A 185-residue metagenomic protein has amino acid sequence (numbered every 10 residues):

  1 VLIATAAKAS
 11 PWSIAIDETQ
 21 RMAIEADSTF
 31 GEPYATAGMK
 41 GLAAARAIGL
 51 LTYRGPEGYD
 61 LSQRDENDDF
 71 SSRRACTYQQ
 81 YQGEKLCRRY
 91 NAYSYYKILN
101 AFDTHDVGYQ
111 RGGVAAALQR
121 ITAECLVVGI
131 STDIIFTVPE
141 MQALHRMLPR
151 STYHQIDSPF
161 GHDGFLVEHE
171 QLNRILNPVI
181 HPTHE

Functional and structural regions predicted by a protein language model:
L2-K85: Alpha/beta-hydrolase-fold enzymes
A6, S131-D133: Residue-level signal for short, function-critical loop segments
Y81-Q82, K97-A117: Active-site nucleophile elbow and catalytic-triad environment of alpha/beta-hydrolase enzymes
Q110, I134-E140: Conserved alpha/beta-hydrolase "acid-adjacent" motif
L118-T122, M147-L148: Short, conserved loop/helix-junction motifs that constitute active-site signature segments in enzyme catalytic cores
I121, V127-G129: Short beta-strand/loop motif that positions the catalytic acidic residue of the alpha/beta-hydrolase fold
Q142-R146, R150-E185: Catalytic active-site module of serine/aspartate enzymes centered on a nucleophile-bearing elbow/loop
